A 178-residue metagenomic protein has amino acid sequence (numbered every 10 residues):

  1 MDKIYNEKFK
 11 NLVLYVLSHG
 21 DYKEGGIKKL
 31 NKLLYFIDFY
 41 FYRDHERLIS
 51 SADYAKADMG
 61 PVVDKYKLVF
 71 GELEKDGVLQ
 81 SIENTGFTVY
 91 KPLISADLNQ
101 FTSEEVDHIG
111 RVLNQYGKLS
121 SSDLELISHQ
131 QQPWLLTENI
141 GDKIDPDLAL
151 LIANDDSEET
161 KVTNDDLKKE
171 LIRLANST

Functional and structural regions predicted by a protein language model:
M1-T178: Domain-edge interaction signal
